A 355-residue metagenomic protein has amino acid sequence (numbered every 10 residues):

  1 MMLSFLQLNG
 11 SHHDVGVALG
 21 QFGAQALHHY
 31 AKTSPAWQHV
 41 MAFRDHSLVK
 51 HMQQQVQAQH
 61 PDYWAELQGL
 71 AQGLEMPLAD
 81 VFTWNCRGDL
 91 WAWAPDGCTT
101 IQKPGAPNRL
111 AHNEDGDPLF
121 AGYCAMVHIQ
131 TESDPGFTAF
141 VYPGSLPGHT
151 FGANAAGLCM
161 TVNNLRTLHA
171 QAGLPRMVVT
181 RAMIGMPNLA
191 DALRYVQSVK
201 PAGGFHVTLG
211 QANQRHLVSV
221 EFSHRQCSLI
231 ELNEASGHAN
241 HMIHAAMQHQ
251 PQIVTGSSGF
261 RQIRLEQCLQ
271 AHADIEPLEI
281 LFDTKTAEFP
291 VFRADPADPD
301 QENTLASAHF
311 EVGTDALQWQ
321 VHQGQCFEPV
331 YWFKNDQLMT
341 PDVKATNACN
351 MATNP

Functional and structural regions predicted by a protein language model:
M1-D96, M186-L217, H224-R225, E234-P355: C-terminus-biased signal that marks the final domain/tail of proteins
F5-Q7, A26, W37-M41, A58-R176 (+1 more regions): A contiguous strand-loop segment
Q53, L168-A170, R176-I184: Flexible, glycine/proline-enriched loop segments at strand-loop-helix junctions that form or flank small-ligand binding
P107, R176-T180, L189, L193: Hydrophobic, well-ordered secondary-structure segments
A111-D115, V220, Q320: Catalytic Cys-His active-site segments of thiol-dependent hydrolases/isopeptidases
G116-P118, R166-L168, R225-C227, G324-F327: Short, surface-exposed beta-strand-loop junctions and turns on beta-sheet-rich folds
H128-E132, L158-T161, V179-A182, Q226-L229 (+3 more regions): Short, low-complexity, polar/charged sequence segments that are solvent-exposed and flexible
E221, I230: Extended polysaccharide-engagement surfaces of secreted carbohydrate-active enzymes
